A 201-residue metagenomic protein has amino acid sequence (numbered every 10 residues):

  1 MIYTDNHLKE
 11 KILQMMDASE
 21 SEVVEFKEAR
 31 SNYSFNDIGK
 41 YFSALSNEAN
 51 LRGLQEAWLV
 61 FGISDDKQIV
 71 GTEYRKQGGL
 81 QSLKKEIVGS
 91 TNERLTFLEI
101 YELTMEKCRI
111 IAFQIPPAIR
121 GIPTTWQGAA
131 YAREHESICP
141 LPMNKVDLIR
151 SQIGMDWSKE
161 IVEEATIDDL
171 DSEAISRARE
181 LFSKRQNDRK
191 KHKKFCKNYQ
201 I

Functional and structural regions predicted by a protein language model:
M1-I201: Conserved N-terminal catalytic/coupling substructures associated with nucleotide/phosphate chemistry
